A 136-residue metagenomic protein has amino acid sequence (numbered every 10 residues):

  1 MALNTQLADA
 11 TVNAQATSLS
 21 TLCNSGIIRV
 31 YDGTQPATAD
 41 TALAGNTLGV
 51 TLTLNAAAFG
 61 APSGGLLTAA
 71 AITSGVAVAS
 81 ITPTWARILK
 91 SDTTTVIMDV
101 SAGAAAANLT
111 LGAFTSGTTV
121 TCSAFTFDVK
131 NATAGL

Functional and structural regions predicted by a protein language model:
M1-A86, S91-L136: Small cysteine-rich, disulfide-bonded extracellular modules of the LU/uPAR three-finger superfamily and closely related
